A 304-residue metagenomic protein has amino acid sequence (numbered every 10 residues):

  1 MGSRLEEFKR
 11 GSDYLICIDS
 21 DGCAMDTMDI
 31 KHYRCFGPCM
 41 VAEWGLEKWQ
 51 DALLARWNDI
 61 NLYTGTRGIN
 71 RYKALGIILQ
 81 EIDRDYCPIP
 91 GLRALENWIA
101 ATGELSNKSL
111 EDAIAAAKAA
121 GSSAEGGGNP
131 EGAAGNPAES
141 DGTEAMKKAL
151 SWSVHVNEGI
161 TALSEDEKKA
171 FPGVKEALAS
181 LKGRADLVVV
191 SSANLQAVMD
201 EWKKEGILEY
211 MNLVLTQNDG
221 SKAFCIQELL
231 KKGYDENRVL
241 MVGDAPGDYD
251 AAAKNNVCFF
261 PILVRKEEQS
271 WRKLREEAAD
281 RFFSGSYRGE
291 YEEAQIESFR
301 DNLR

Functional and structural regions predicted by a protein language model:
G2-L5: Short, basic/aromatic recognition patches
D13-L15: Extreme N-terminal starter segment of soluble prokaryotic enzymes
C17-D19, V242: Generic enzyme active-site microenvironment
C23-G126, G132-M199: Alpha-helical substrate-recognition element adjacent to the catalytic core
G128, D166-D186, N194-R304: C-terminal cap/substrate-recognition subdomain and adjoining C-terminal extension of metal-dependent phosphatase-like
